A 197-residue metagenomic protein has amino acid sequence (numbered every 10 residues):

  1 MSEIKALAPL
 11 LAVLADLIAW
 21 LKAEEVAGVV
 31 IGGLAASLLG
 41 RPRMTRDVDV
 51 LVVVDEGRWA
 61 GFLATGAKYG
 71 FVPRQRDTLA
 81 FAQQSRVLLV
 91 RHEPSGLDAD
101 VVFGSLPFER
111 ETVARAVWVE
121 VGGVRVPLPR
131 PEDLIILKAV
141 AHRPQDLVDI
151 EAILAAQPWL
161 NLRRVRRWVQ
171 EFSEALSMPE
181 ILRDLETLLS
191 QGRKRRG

Functional and structural regions predicted by a protein language model:
M1-G197: Compositionally biased terminal segments of proteins
